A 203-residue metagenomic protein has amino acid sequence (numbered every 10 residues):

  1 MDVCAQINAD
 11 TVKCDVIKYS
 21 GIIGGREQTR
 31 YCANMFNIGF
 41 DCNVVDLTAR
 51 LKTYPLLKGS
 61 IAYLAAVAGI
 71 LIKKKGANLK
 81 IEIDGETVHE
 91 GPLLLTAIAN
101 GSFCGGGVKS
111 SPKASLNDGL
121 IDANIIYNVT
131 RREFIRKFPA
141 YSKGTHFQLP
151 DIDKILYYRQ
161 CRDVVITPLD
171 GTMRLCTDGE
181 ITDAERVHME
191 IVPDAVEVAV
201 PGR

Functional and structural regions predicted by a protein language model:
M1-L94: Catalytic core of DAGKc-family lipid kinases
K13-D15, N100, D178: Acidic active-site catalytic centers that drive phospho-/nucleotidyl reactions and related ester hydrolyses
S20, F36, A99-G101, I126 (+1 more regions): Structured loops at beta-to-helix junctions and adjacent beta-edge loops in soluble globular domains
I22-I23, S110-A114: Short, flexible, solvent-exposed loop/turn segments with mixed acidic/basic and small polar residues
D41, L95-S111, I181: Glycine-rich phosphate/pyrophosphate-binding beta-alpha loops
D41-V44, H89-G91, C104-G107, R131-I135: Short acidic/glycine-rich loop or secondary-structure boundary segments that cap or lie
I83-E86, E90, S115-L116, I121 (+1 more regions): ATP/nucleoside-binding phosphotransfer catalytic cores, i.e., glycine-rich phosphate-binding loops
